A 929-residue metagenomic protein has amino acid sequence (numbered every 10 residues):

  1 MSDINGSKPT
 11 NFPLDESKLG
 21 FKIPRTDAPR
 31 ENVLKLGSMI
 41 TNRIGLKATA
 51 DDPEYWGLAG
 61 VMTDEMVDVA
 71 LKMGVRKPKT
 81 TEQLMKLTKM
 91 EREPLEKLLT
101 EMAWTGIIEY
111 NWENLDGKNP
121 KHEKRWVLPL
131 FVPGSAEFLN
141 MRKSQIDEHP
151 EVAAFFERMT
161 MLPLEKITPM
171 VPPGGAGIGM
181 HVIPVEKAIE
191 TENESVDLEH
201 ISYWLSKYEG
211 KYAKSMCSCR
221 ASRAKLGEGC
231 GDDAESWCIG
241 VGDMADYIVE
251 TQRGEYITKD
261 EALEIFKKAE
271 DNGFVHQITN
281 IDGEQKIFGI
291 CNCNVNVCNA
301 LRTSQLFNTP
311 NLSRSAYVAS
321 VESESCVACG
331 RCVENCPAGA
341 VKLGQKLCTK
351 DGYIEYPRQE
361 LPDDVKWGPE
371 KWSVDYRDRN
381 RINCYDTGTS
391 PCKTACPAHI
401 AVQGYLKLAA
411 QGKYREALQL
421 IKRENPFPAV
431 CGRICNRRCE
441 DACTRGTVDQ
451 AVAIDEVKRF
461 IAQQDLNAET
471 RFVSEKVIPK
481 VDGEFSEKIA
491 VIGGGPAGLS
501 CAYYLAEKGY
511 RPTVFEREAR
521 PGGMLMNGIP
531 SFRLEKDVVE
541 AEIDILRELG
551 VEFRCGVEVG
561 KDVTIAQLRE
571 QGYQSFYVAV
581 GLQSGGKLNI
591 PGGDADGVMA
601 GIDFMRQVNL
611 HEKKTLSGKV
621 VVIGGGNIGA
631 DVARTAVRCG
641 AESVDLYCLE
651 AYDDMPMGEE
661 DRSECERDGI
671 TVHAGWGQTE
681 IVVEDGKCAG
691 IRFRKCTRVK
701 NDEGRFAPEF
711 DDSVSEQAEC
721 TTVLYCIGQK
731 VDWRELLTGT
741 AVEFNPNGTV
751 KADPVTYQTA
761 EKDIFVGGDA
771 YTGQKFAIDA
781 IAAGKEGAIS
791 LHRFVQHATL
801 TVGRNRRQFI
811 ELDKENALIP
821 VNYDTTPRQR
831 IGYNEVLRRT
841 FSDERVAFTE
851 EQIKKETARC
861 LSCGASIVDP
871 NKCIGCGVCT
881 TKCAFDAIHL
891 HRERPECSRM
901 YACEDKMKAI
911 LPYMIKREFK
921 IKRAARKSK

Functional and structural regions predicted by a protein language model:
G60, M90, W126, Q277-I290 (+14 more regions): Ferredoxin-like iron-sulfur electron-transfer modules
A103-D116, V341-K342, I888: A short, conserved structural fragment
K118-M161: Short, amphipathic alpha-helical interaction segments positioned at domain boundaries
A338-P391, L406, V452-K488, E507 (+10 more regions): Flanking helices and flexible, charged tails adjoining ferredoxin-like Fe-S electron-transfer domains in multi-subunit
I400-Q403, A409-A410, A451-D455, V491-V559 (+5 more regions): Beta1-alpha1 glycine-rich phosphate/pyrophosphate-binding loop at the start of Rossmann-like nucleotide-binding domains
I461-G483, A541-K561, G585-C639, N745-V755 (+1 more regions): Glycine-rich dinucleotide-binding loop and its adjacent helix/turn
D594-S617, I681, N701-Q774, I789: FAD-site-proximal beta/loop scaffold in flavoenzymes
A770-V795: A conserved FAD-binding loop/helix module that cradles the flavin
